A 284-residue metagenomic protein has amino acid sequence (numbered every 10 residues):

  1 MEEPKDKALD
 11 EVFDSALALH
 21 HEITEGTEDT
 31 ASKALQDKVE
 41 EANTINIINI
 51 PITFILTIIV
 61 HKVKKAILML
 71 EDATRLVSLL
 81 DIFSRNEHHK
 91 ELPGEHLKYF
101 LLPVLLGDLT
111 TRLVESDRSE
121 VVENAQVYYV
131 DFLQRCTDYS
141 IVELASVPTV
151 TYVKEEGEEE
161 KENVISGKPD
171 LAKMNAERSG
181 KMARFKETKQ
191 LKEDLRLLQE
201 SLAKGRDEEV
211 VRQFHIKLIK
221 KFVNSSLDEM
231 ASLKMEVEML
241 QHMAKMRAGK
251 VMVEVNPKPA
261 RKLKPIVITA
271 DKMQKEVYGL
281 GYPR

Functional and structural regions predicted by a protein language model:
E2-N46, I52-H96: Internal amphipathic alpha-helical repeat/solenoid segments
S15-I23, L105-D108, P169-D170: Surface-exposed beta-strand-to-loop junctions that form interaction patches on eukaryotic regulatory domains
A16, L102-L109, S179, K186 (+1 more regions): Conserved small-residue packing positions in alpha-helical repeats and bundles
H21, E25-E28, R75-I82, L109-S116 (+3 more regions): Short amphipathic alpha-helices and their capping/turn residues within compact interaction modules
E22, D29-E41, I58, S140-R284: Extended low-complexity, polyampholyte segments enriched in Ser/Thr/Pro and acidic residues
E91-L113, V127: Elongated alpha-helical scaffolds
R118-E120: Extracellular glycan-interaction surfaces
E123-D138: TPR/TPR-like (Sel1-like) alpha-helical repeat modules
